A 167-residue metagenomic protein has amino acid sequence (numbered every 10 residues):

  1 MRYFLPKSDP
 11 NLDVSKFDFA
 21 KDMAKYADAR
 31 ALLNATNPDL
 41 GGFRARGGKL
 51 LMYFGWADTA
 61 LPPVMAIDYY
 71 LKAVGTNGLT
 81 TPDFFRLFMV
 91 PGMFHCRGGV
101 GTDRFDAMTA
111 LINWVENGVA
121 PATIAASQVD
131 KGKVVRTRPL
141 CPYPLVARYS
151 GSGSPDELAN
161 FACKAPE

Functional and structural regions predicted by a protein language model:
M1-E167: C-terminal His-loop and adjacent cap/lid subdomain of alpha/beta-hydrolase
